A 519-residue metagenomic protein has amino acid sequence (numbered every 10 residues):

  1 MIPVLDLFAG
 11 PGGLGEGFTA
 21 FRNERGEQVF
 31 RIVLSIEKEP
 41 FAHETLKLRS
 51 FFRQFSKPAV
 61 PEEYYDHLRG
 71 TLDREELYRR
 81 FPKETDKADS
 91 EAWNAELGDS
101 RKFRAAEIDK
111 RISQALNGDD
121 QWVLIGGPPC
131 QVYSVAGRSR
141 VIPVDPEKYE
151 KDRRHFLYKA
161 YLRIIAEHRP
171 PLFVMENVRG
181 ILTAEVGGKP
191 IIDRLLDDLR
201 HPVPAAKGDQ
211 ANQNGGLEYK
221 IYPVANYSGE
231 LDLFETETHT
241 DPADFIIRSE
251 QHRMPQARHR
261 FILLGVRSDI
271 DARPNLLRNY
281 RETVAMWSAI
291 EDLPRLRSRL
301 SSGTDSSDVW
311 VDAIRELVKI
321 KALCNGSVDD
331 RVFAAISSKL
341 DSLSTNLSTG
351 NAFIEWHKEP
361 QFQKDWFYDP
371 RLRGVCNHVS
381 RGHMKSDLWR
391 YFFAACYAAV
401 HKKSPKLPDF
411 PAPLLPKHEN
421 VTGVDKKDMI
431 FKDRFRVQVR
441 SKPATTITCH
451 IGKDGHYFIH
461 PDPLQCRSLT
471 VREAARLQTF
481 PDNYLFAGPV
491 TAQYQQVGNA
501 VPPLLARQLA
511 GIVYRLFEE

Functional and structural regions predicted by a protein language model:
I2-P3, G13-H168, R179-D193, L233 (+1 more regions): Core alpha/beta nucleotide-donor-binding catalytic domains of modification enzymes
V4, V33, Q121, P242-D244 (+2 more regions): Extracellular structured ligand-interaction cores
F8-G10: Conserved S-adenosyl-L-methionine
A115, V135-K417: Class I S-adenosyl-L-methionine
I181-T183, H456, G498: Short, solvent-exposed loop/turn segments at secondary-structure junctions
G374-G488, A492-Y494: Polybasic, glycine- and aromatic-enriched phosphate-binding surface used to engage nucleic acids
A506: Acidic-aromatic/histidine active-site loop/patch
A510-E518: Short, hydrophobic alpha-helical segments
